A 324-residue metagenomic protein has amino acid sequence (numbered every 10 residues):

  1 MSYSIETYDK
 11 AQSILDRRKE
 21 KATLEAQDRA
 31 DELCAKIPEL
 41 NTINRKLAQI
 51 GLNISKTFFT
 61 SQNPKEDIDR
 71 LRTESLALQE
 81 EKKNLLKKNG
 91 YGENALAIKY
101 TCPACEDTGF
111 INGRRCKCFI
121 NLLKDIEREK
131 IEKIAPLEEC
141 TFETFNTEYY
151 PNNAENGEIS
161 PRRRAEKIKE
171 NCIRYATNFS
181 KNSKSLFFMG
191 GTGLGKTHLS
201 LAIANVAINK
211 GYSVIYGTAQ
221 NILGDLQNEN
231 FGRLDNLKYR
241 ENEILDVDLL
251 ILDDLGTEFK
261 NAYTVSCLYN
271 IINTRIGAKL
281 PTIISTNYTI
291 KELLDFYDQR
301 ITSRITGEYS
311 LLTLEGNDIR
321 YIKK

Functional and structural regions predicted by a protein language model:
M1-N44: Short, charge/polar-rich alpha-helical segments
K87-C140: Interdomain "pre-motor" coupling segment immediately N-terminal to P-loop NTPase/helicase cores
P136-L186: Pre-Walker A (pre-P-loop) alpha-helix and adjacent loop at the N terminus of AAA/AAA+ ATPase modules, a conserved
A154-E166, I208-D246, A262: Short glycine-rich substrate-engagement loop in P-loop NTPases that contacts/grips substrate
R174-N178, D225-L250, S266-T274, R300: Conserved alpha-helical scaffold flanking the Walker A/P-loop in AAA+ ATPase domains
N182-L199: Walker A/P-loop nucleotide-binding motif
K184, Y212-S213, D246-L249, A278-I284: Loop/turn-to-beta-strand initiation segments
I222-E229, L255-K324: Replace "adjacent to P-loop NTPase cores in ATP/GTP-dependent enzymes" with "adjacent to NTP-binding cores
